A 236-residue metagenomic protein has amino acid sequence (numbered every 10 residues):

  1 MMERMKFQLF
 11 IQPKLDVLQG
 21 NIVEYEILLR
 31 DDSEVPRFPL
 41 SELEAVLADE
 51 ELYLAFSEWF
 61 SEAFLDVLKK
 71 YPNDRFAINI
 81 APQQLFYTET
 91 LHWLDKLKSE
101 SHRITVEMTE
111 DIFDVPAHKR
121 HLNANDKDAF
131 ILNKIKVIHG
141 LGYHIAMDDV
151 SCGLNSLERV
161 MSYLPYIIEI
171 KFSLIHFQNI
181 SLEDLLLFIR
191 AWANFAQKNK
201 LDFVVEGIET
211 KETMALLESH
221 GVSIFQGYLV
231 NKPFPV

Functional and structural regions predicted by a protein language model:
M1-E100: Bacterial c-di-GMP phosphodiesterase EAL domain
M1-V23, L29-V35, T109-H118, D148-V236: EAL-family c-di-GMP phosphodiesterase catalytic domain
S33-E58, Q83-T88, E100-G140, L154 (+3 more regions): EAL-type cyclic di-GMP phosphodiesterase domain
K69-R75, K98-R103, L141, Y166 (+2 more regions): Short glycine/proline-enriched coil/turn segments at helix->beta-strand junctions
K70, K96, I135-V137, H144 (+2 more regions): Alpha-helical scaffold elements within enzyme catalytic domains, especially in hydrolases
L94-L97, K134-K136, V160-Y163: Leucine-rich repeat
